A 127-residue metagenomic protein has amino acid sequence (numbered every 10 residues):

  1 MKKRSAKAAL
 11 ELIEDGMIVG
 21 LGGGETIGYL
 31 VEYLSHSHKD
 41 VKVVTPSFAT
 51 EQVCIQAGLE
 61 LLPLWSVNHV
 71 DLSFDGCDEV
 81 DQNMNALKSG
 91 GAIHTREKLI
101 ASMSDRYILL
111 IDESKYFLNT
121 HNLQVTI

Functional and structural regions predicted by a protein language model:
M1-D75: N-terminal active-site beta-alpha-beta segment that forms phosphate/nucleotide-binding and substrate-recognition loops
A49, I55-I127: Conserved phosphate- and dinucleotide-binding cores of soluble alpha/beta proteins, encompassing both enzyme active
